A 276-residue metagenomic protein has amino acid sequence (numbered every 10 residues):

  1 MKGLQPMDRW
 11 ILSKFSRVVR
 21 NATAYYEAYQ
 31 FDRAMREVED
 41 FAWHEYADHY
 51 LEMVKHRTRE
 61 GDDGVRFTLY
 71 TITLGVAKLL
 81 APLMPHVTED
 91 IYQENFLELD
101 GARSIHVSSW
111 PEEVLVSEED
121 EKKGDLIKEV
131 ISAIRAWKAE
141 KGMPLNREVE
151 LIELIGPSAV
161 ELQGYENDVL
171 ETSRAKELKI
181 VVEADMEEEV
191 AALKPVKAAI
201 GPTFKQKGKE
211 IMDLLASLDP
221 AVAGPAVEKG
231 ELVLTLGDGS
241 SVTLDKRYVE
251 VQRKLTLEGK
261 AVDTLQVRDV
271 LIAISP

Functional and structural regions predicted by a protein language model:
M1-P276: Feature 926 captures the class I aminoacyl-tRNA synthetase adenylation module centered on the KMSKS loop
